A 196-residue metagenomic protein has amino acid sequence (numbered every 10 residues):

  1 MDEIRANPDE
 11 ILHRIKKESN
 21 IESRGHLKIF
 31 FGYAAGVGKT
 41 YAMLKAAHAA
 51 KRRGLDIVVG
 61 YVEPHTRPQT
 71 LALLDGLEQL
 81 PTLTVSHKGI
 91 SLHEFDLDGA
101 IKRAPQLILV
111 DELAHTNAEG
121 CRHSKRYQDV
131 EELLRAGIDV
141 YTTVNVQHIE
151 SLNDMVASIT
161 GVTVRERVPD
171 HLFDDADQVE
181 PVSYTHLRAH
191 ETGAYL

Functional and structural regions predicted by a protein language model:
M1-L27: Extreme N-terminal, non-catalytic leader segments that precede Walker-type/kinase nucleotide-binding cores
K28-F95: Conserved P-loop
A104-L107, A136-Y141: Loop/turn-to-beta-strand initiation segments
E112: Walker B catalytic acidic pair
T116-R126, L152-D154: Conserved ATPase-coupling elements of RecA-like P-loop NTPase cores
V140-Y141, N145-S158: Signature of the SF2 helicase/ATPase Hel1-core->accessory helical subdomain module
V162-Y184: Conserved P-loop NTPase catalytic core
T185-T192: Conserved small/polar residues in nucleotide/adenosyl-binding loops
